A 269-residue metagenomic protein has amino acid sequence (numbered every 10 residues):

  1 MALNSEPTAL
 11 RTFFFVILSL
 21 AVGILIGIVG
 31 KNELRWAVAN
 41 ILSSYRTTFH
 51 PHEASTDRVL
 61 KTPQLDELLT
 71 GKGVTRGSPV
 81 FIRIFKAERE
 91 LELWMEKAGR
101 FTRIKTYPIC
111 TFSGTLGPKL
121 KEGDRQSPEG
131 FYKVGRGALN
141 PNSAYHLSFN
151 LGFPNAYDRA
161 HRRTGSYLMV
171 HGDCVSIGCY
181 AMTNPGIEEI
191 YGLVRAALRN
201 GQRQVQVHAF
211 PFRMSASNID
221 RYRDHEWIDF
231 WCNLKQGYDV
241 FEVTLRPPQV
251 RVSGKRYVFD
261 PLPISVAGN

Functional and structural regions predicted by a protein language model:
A2-I177, P185-N269: N-terminal pre-domains immediately preceding structured catalytic cores
M182: A conserved hydrophobic position in a structured secondary element of the catalytic/binding core that shapes
